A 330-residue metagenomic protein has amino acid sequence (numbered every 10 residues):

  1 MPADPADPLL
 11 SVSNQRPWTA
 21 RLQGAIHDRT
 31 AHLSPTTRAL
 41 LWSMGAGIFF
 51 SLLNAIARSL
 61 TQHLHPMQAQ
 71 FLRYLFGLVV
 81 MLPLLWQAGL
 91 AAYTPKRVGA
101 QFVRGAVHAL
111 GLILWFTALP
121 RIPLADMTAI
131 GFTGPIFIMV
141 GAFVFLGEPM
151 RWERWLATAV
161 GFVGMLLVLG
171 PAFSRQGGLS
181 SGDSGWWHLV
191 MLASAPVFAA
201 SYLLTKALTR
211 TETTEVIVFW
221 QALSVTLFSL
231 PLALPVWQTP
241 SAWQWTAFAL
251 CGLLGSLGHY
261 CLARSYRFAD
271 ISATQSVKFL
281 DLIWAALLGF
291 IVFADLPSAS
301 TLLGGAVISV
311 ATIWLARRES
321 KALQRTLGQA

Functional and structural regions predicted by a protein language model:
M1-W42, M139-L192, P196, S309-A330: Juxtamembrane helix-loop boundary signature in multi-pass membrane transporters
P2-G24, R38-A39, H63-L110, V197-S201 (+1 more regions): Transmembrane alpha-helices of multi-pass small-molecule transport proteins
T37-A46, L85, L90-L114, G185-S194 (+1 more regions): Loop-to-transmembrane-helix transition segments
L40-M44, K96-A106, M150-V163, W187-H188 (+2 more regions): Cytoplasmic-side transmembrane-helix entry/capping segments in multi-pass membrane proteins
A55, Q176-W237, L327-A330: Transmembrane alpha-helical segments that form core, pore/gating elements of small-molecule transporters/exporters
Q68-L75, T117-G147, I271-L288: Specific alpha-helical transmembrane segments that line the substrate/conduction pathway and gating interfaces
M127-T133, L208-S224, H259-F290: Helix-helix packing/entry segments at the starts of transmembrane helices
G134-A159, V236, I283-L302: C-terminal transmembrane-helix exit sites in multi-pass transporters
